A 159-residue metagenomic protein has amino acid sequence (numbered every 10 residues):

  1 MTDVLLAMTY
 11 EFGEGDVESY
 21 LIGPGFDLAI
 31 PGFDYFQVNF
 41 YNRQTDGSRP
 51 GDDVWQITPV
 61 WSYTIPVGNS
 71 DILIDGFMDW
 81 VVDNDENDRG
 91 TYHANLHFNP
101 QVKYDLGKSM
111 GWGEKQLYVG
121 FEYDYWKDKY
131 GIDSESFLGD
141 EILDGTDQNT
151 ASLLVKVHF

Functional and structural regions predicted by a protein language model:
M1-A29: Hydrophobic alpha-helical segments and helix pairs
M1-V4, A29-Q37, T64-I74, L106-V119: Short loop/turn motifs that connect adjacent beta-strands in outer-membrane beta-barrel proteins
M8, I22-L28, I57-Y63, P100-Y104 (+2 more regions): Residues on the lipid-exposed face of transmembrane beta-strands in outer-membrane beta-barrel proteins
M8-E14, L28, F40-D46, M78-N84 (+2 more regions): Transmembrane beta-strands of outer-membrane beta-barrel pores
D16-I22, G51-I57, Y92-F98, K115 (+1 more regions): Residues that define the transmembrane beta-barrel architecture of outer-membrane proteins
S19, R49-G51, D85-T91, Y130-D140: Outer-membrane beta-barrel translocator domains and adjoining extracellular loop/strand segments of Gram-negative
N39-Y92: Short helix-loop boundary/capping segments
G145-F159: Outer-membrane beta-barrel "beta-signal"
